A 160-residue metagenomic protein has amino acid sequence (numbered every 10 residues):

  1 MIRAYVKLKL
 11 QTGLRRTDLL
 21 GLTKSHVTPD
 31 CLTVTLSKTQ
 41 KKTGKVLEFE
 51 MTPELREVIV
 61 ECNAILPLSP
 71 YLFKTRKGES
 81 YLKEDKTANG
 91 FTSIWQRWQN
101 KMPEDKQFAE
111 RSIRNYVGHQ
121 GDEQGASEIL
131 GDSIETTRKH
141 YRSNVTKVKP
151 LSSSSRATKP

Functional and structural regions predicted by a protein language model:
M1-K7, V27, C31, Q40-K41 (+2 more regions): Conserved catalytic core of the tyrosine transesterase superfamily
M1-R16, L20: Basic, Lys/Arg- and aromatic-enriched nucleic-acid-binding interface segment
I2-R3, T12, F49, L66-L68 (+3 more regions): Short, basic (Lys/Arg/His-rich) helix/loop patches that form interaction surfaces in the mid-to-C-terminal regions
G21, P29, K139-S143: Phosphate-coordinating loops and pocket residues in cytosolic domains that bind phosphorylated ligands
K24: Catalytic core segments in nucleotide and nucleic-acid processing enzymes
T33-T35: Beta-strand residues in well-ordered beta-sheet regions across diverse protein folds
Q40-E61, S69-R97: C-terminal catalytic core of Y-nucleophile DNA break-rejoin enzymes
L47-E50, E61, E128-I129, R138-P160: DNA/chromatin major-groove-contacting recognition/catalytic segments
